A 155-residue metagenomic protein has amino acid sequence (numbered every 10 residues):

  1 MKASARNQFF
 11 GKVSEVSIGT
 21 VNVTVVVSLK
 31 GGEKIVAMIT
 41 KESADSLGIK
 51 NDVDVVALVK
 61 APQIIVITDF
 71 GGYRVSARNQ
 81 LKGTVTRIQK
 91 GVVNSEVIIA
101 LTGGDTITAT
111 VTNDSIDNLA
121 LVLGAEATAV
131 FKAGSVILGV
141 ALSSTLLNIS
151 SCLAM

Functional and structural regions predicted by a protein language model:
K2-F10, E15, K41-Q89, V93-S95 (+1 more regions): Glycine/charge-rich catalytic "coupling/switch" loops of P-loop NTPases
N7-V21, S28, G32: Long, hydrophobic N-terminal alpha-helical segment
T20-V26, V92-I98: Short aromatic-glycine-enriched beta-strand elements
V26-V36, I99-I107: Short, basic/aromatic beta-hairpin or loop at an interaction surface
